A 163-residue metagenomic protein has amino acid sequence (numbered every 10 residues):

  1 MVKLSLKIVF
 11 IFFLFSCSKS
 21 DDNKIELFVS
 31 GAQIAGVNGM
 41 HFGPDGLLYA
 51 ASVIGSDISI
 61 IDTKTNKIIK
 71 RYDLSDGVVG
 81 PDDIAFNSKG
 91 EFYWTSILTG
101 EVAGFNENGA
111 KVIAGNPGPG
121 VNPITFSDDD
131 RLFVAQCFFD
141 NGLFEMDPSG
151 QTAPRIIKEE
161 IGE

Functional and structural regions predicted by a protein language model:
V2-I11: Sec-dependent signal peptide recognition, specifically the positively charged N-region followed immediately by
F15-S16: C-terminal motif of bacterial Sec signal peptides marking the signal peptidase cleavage site
K24-G31, K67-L74, G109-G115, T152-E159: A short beta-strand motif characteristic of beta-propeller blades
G31-D45, S75-F92, E101, N116-G142 (+1 more regions): Beta-rich, blade/repeat-based domains predominating in secreted/periplasmic proteins but also intracellular
S52-N66: Beta-propeller domains
V53, I97-L98, C137-F138: Short loop/turn segments immediately following the C-termini of beta-strands
D57-S59, E101-A103, G142-E145: A short loop-to-beta-strand structural motif that recurs across blades of beta-propeller domains
D62-N66, F105-G109, M146-Q151: Short loop/turn segments that connect beta-strands within beta-propeller blades
